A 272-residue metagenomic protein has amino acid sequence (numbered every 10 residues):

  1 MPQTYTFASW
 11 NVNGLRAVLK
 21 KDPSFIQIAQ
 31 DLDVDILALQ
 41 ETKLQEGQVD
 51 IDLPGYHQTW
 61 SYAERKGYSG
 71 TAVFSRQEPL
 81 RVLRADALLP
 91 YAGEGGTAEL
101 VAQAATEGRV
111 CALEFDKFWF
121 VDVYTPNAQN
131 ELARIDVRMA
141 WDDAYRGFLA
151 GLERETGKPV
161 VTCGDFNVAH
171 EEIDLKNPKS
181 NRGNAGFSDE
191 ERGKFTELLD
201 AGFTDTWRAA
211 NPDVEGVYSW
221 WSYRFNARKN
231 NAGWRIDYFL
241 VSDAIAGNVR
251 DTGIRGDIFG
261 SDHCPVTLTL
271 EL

Functional and structural regions predicted by a protein language model:
M1-L53, H57-T59, A63-T71: N-terminal, active-site-proximal structural segment of metallo-dependent hydrolase catalytic domains
F7-N11, A29-G47, F120, L149-E172 (+4 more regions): Active-site beta-strand/loop signature of hydrolases that rely on acidic residues for catalysis
K43, V49-A128: Structured beta-strand-rich core segments of catalytic domains in phosphoester-bond hydrolases
Q45-Q48, G67-G70, A128-L132, A169-P178 (+1 more regions): Short catalytic/ligand-binding loop motif for oxyanion handling, primarily in non-cytosolic enzymes, centered on
H57, D143-A232, I236: Metal-dependent phosphoesterases centered on the DNase I-like endonuclease/exonuclease/phosphatase
S61-E64, V101-Q103, R228-N231, G256-F259: Short Gly/Pro-enriched turn/cap motifs at secondary-structure boundaries
K66-V82, V214, F225-A246: Conserved beta strand-loop-helix elements of the APE1-like EEP
R76, L113-D116, S242-D243, S261 (+1 more regions): Active-site beta-strand termini and strand-to-loop segments that position acidic
